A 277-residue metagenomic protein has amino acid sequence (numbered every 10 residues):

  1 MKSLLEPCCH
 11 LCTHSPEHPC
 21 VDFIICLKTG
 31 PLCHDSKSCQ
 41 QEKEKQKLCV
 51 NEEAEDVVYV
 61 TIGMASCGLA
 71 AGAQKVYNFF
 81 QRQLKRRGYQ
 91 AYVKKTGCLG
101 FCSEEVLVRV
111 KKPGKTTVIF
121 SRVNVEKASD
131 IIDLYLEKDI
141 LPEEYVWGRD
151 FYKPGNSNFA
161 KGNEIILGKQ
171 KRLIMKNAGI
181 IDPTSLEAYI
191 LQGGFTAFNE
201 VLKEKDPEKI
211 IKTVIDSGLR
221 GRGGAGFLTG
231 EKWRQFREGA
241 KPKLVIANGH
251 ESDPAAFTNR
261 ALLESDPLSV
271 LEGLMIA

Functional and structural regions predicted by a protein language model:
M1-A277: Feature of Fe-S/electron-transfer and energy-metabolism proteins that preferentially highlights extended coupling
